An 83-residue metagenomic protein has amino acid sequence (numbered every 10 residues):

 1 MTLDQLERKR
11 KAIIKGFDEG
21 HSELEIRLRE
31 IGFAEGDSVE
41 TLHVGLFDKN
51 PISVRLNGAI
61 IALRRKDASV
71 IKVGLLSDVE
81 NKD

Functional and structural regions predicted by a protein language model:
M1-R8, N81-D83: C-terminal regulatory/oligomerization modules of transcriptional regulators
L3, E25-G32: Short, surface-exposed secondary-structure edge patches
E23-R27, F47-D48: Short alpha-helix capping/helix-loop boundary micro-motifs
L46, N50-D83: C-terminal structural segments of small proteins and small subunits
